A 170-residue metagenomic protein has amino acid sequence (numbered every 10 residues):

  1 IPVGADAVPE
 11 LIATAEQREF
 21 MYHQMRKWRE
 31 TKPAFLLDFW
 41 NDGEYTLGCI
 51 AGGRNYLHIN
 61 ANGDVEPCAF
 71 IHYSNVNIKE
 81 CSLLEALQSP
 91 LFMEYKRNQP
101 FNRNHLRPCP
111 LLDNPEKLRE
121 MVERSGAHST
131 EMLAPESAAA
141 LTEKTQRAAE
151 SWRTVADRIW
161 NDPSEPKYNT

Functional and structural regions predicted by a protein language model:
I1-G48, A61-N62, E66, F70 (+1 more regions): Radical SAM enzyme [4Fe-4S]-AdoMet core and its adjacent flexible, acidic and glycine-rich loops/tails across
G48-C49, F101: Short secondary-structure boundary/capping segments
I50-R54: Short, small/polar residue-rich loop motifs at catalytic or cofactor-binding pockets
F70-T170: Flexible mid-to-C-terminal extensions adjoining Fe-S/redox cofactors in radical SAM and related proteins
